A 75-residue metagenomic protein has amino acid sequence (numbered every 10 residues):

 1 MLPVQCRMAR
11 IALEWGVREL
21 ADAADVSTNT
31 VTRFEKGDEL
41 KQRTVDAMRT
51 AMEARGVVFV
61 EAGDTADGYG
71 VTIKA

Functional and structural regions predicted by a protein language model:
V4-E19: Short basic helix-loop element that most often maps to the first helix and adjoining turn of HTH DNA-binding modules
R10, L20, M48-M52: Hydrophobic micro-packing sites on short alpha-helices
W15-N29: Short alpha-helical DNA-recognition segment
V17-R18, G37-K41, G63: A short, glycine- and basic residue-enriched loop/turn that sits immediately adjacent to a domain's principal
D25-L40: Recognition helix of helix-turn-helix/homeodomain-like DNA-binding domains that insert into the DNA major groove
Q42-V60: DNA major-groove recognition helix of helix-turn-helix/homeodomain DNA-binding modules
V57-A75: Helix-turn-helix/homeodomain-like alpha-helical modules used for DNA recognition and transcription-factor dimerization
